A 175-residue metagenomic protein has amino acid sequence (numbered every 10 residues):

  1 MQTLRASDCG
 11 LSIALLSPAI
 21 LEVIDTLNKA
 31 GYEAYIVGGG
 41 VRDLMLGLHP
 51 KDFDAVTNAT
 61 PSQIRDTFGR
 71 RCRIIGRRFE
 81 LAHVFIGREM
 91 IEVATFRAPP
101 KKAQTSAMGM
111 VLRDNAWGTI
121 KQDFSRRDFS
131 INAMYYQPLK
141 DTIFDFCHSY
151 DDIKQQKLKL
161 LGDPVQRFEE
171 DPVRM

Functional and structural regions predicted by a protein language model:
M1-M175: Catalytic cores of the polymerase beta-like nucleotidyltransferase superfamily and closely associated nucleotide
